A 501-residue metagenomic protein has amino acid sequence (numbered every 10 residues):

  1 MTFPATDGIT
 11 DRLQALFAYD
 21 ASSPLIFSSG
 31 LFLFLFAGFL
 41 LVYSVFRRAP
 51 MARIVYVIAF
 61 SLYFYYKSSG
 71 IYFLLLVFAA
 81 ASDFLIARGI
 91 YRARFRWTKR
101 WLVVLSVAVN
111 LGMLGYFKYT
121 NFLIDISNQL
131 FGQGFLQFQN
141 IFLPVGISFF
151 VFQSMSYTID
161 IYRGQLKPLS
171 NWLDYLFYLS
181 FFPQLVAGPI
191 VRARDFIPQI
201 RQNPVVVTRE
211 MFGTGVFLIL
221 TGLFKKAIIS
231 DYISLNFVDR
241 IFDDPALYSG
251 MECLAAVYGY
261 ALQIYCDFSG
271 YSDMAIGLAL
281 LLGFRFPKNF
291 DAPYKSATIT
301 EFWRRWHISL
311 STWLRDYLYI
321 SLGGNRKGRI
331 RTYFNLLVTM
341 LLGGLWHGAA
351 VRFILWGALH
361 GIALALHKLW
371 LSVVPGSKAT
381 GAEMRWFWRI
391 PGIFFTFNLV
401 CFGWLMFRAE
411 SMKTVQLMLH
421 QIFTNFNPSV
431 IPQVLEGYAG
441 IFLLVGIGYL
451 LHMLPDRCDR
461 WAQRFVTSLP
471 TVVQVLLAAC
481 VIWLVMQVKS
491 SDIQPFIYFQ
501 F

Functional and structural regions predicted by a protein language model:
T2-Y449, M453-Q500: Membrane-embedded transmembrane alpha-helical bundles that form the catalytic cores of multi-pass lipid-modifying
